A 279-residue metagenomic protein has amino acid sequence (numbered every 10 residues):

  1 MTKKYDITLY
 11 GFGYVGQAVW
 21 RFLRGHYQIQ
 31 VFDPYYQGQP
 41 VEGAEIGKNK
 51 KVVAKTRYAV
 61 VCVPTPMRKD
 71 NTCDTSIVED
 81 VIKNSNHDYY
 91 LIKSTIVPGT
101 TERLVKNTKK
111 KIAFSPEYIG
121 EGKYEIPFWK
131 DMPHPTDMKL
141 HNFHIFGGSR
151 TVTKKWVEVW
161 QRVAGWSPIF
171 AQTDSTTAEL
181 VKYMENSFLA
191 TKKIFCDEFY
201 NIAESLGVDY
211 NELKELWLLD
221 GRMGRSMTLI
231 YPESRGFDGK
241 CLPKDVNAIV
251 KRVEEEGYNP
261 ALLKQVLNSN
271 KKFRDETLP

Functional and structural regions predicted by a protein language model:
M1-K51: NAD(P)+-binding Rossmann beta1-loop-alpha1 motif at the extreme N-terminus of oxidoreductases
V19, V41, D70-N71, T100-R103 (+1 more regions): Short glycine-/acidic-enriched loop or helix-start segments at secondary-structure transitions that form or flank
F32-P34, G47-N49, A113-S115, Q172-S175 (+2 more regions): Conserved beta-strand termini and adjacent loop/short-helix elements that scaffold enzyme active sites in alpha/beta
I46-Y89: Rossmann-like NAD(P)-binding element
V63, H87-Y89, T95-A178, I249: Rossmann-fold dinucleotide-binding core
F146, R150, E185, L189-K193 (+1 more regions): Short-chain dehydrogenase/reductase
S175-E179, A190-P279: Interdomain hinge/lid region at the active-site interface of Rossmann-like NAD(P)-dependent oxidoreductases
